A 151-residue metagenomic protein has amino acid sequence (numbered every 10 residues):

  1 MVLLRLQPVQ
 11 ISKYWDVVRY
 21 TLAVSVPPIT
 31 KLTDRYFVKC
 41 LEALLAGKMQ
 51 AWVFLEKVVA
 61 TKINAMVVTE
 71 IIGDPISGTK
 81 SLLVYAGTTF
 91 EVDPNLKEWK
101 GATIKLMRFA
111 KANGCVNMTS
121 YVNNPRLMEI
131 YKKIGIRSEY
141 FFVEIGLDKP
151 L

Functional and structural regions predicted by a protein language model:
M1-V9, V24, P75, T119-L151: Terminal substrate-recognition subdomain of acyl/acetyltransferases
M1-Y36: Short amphipathic alpha-helix that is part of the acyltransferase structural core
I11-D16, P27, E42-A46, S77-S81 (+1 more regions): A broad, low-specificity signal for short, low-complexity segments enriched in glycine/proline and polar/charged
S12, M66-I72, M107-A110, C115: Extended, compositionally biased low-complexity polar/Lys-Gly-rich tracts and adjacent boundary/linker regions are
L22-P27, V53-V59, F90-V92, N113-M118: N-terminal start-of-chain detector that recognizes signal peptides and the immediate post-cleavage beginning
I29-A51: Active-site rim helix/loop that mediates acceptor-substrate recognition in acyltransferases
A46, A51-D93: Conserved donor-binding loop and adjoining core beta-sheet/short helix segment in diverse acyl/aminoacyl transferases
S77-I134: Acyl-donor binding region in acyl/amide transferases
